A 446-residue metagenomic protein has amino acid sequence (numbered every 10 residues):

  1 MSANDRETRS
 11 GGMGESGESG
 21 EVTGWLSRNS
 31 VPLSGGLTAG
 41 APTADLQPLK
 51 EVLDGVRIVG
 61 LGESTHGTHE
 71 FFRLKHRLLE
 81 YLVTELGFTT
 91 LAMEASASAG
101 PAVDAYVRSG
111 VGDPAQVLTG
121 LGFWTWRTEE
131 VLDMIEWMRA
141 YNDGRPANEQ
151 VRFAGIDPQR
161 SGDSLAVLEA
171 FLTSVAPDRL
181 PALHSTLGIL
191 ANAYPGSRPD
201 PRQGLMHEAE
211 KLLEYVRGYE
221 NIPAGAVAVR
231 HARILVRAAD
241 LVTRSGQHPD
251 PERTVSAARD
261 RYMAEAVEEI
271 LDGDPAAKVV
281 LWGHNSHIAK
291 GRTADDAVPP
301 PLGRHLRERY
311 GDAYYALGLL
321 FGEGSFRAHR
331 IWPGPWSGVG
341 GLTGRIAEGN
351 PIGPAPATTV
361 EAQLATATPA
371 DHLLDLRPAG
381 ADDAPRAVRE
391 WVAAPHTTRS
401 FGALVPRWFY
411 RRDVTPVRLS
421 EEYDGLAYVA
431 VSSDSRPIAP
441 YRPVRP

Functional and structural regions predicted by a protein language model:
S2-P446: Structured catalytic-domain cores with a bias toward divalent-metal coordination
